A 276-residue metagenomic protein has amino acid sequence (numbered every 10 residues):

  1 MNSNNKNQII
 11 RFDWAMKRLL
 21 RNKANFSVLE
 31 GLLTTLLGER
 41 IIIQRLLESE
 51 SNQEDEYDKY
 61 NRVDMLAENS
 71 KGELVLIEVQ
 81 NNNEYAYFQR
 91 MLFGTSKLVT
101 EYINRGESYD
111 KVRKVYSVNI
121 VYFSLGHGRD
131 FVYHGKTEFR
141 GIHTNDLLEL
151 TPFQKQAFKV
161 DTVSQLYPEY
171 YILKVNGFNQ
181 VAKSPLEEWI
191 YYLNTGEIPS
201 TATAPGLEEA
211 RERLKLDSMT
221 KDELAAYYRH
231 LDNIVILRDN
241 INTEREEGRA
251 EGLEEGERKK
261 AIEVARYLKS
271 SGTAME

Functional and structural regions predicted by a protein language model:
M1-E169, N179: Accessory alpha/beta interaction modules
N2-N5, W14, V75-Q80, G177 (+1 more regions): Short, charged alpha-helical interaction segments and adjacent helix-coil junctions
